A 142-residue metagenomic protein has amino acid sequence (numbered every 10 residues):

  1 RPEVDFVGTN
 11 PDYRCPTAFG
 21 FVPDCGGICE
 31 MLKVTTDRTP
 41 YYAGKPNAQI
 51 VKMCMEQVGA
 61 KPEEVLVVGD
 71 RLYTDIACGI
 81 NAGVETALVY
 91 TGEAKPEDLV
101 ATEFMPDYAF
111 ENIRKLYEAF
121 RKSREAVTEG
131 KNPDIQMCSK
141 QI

Functional and structural regions predicted by a protein language model:
R1-I142: Asp-based, Mg2+/Mn2+-dependent phosphohydrolase catalytic module
